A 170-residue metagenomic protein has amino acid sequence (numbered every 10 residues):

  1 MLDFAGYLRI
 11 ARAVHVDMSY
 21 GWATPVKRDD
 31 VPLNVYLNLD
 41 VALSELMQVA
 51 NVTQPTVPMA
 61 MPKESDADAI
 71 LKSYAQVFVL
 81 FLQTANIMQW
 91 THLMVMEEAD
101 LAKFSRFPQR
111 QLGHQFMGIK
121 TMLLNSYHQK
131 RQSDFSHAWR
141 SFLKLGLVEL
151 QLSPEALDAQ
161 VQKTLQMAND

Functional and structural regions predicted by a protein language model:
M1-D170: Flexible "arm" and connector segments at domain edges
